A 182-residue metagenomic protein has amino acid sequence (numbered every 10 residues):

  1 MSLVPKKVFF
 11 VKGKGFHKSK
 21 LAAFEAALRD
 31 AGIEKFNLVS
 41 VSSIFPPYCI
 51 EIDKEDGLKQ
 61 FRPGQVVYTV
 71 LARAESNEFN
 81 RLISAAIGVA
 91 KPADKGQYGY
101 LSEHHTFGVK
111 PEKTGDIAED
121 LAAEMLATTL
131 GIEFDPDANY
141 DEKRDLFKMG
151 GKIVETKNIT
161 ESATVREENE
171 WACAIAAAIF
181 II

Functional and structural regions predicted by a protein language model:
M1-I182: Helix-coil modules at protein/domain termini and other flexible surface or pore-lining loops, especially C-terminal
